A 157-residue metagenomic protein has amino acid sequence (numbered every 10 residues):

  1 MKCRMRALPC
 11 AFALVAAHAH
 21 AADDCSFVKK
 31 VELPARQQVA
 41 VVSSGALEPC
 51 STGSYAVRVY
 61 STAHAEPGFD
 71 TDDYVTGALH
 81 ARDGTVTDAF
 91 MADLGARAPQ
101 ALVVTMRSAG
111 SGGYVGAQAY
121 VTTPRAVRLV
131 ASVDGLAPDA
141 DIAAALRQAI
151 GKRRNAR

Functional and structural regions predicted by a protein language model:
M1-L8: Bacterial N-terminal signal peptides that target proteins for export
L14-A19: N-terminal signal peptide c-region/cleavage motif recognized by signal peptidases
H20-R157: Exposed acidic/polar residues on beta-strands and adjacent loops within beta-sheet cores, strongest in beta-propeller
